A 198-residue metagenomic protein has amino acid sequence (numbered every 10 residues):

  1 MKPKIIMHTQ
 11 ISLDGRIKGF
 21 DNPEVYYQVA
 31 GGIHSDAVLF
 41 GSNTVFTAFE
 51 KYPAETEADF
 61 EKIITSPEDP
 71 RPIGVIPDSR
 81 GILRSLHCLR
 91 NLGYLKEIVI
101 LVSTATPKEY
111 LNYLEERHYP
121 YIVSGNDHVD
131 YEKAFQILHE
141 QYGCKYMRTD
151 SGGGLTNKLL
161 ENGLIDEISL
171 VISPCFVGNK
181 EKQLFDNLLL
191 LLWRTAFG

Functional and structural regions predicted by a protein language model:
M1-G198: Enzymes that bind and transform nitrogen-containing heteroaromatic metabolites
